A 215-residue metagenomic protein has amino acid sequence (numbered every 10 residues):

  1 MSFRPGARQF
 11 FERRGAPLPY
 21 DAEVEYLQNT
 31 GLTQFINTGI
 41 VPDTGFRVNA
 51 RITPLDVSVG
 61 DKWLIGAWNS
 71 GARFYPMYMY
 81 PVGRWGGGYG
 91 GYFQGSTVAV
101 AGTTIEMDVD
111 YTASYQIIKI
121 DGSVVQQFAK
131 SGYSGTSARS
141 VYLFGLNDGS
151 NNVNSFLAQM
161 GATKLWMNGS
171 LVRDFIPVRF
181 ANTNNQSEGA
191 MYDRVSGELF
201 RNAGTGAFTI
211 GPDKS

Functional and structural regions predicted by a protein language model:
M1-A22, Y192-S215: Enriched but not universal
R4, G66, P76-Y80, G87 (+2 more regions): Beta-strand-rich, repetitive solenoid scaffolds
P19-G86, M167-V172: Extracellular glycan-recognition modules
A72-F74, G91-G95, S123-F128, S170-D174: Surface-exposed loop/edge segments in extracytoplasmic proteins
R84-M107: Short, aromatic/His-centered strand-loop micro-motif at the edge of beta-sheets
A101-K119, N168: Localized edge beta-strand/strand-to-loop motifs within extracellular or lumenal beta-rich domains
Q127-Q159: Flexible glycan-contacting loops in extracellular carbohydrate-active proteins
T163-L165: Extracellular beta-strand elements of beta-rich domains used for carbohydrate recognition/degradation or cell-matrix
